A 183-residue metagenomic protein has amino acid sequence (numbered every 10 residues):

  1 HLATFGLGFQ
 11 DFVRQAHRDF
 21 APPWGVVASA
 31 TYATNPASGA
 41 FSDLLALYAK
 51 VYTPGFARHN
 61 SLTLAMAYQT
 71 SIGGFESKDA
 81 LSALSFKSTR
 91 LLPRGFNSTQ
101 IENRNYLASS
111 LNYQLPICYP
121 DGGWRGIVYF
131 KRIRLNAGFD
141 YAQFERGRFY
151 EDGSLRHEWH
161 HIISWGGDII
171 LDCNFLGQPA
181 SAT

Functional and structural regions predicted by a protein language model:
L2-F139, E145-L155: C-terminal outer-membrane beta-barrel translocator/porin domains of Gram-negative envelope proteins and their
D152-T183: C-terminal beta-signal and terminal closure region of outer-membrane beta-barrel proteins
